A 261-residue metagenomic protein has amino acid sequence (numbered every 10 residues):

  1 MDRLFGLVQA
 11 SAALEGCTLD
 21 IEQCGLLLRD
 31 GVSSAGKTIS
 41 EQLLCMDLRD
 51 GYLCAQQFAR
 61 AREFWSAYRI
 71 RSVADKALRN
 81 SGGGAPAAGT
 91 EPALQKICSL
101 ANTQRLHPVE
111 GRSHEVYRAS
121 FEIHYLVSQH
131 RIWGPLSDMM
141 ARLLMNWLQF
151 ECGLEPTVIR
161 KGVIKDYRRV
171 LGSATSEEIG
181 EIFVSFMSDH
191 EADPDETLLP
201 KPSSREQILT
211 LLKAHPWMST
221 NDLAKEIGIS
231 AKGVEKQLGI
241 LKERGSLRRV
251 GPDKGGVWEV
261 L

Functional and structural regions predicted by a protein language model:
M1-L261: FIC/Doc superfamily catalytic core
